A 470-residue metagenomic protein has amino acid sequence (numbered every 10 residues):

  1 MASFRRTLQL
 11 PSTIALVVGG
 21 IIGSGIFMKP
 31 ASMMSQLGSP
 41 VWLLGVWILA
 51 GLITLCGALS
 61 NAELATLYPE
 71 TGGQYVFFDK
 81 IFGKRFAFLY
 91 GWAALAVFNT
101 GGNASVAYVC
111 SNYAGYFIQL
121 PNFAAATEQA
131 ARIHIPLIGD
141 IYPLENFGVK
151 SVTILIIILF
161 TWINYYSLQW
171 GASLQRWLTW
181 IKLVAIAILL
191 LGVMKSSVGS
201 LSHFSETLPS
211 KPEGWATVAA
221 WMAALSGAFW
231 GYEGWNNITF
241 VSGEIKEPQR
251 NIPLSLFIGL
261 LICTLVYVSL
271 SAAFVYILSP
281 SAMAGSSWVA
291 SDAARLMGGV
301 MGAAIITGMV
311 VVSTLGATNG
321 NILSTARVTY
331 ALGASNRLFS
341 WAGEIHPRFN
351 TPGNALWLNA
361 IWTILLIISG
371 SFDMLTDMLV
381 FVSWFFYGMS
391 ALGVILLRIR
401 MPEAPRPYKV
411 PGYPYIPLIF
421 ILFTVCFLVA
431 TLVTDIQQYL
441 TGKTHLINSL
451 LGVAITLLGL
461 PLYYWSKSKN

Functional and structural regions predicted by a protein language model:
M1-V41, T54-L59, E70-T71, E403 (+4 more regions): Membrane-interface "cap" regions at the ends of multi-pass membrane proteins
L8-G25, T153-F160, V193, S210-L265 (+2 more regions): Hydrophobic, membrane-embedded alpha-helices of multi-pass small-molecule transporters
S32, T54-I157, W162-Y165, V311-A331 (+1 more regions): Hydrophobic transmembrane alpha-helices that form the core helical bundles of multi-pass secondary transporters
M34-G38, S105-Y113, I118-N122, P136-N146 (+6 more regions): Transmembrane helix-loop boundary segments of multi-pass membrane transporters
V76-F77, G83, G115-E128, P209-E213 (+2 more regions): TM-loop-TM module centered on a large, flexible mid-protein loop between adjacent transmembrane helices in multi-pass
N112-N122, W180-L208, F229, A272-L278 (+2 more regions): Hydrophobic alpha-helical segments and their helix-loop junctions in multi-pass secondary transporters
G148-G199, E233, L256, L379-M389 (+2 more regions): Membrane-interface loop-to-helix entry segments
W341-T351, Y387-N448: C-terminal membrane-solvent junction of multi-pass transporters and transport-like membrane proteins
